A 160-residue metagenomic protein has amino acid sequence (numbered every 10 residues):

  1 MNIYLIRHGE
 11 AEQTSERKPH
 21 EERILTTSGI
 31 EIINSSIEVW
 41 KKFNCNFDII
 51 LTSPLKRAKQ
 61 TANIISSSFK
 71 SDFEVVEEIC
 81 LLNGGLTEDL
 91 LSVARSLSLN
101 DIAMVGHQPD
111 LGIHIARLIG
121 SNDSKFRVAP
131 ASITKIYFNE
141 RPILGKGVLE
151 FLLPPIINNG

Functional and structural regions predicted by a protein language model:
N2-L81, G85, L111, K125-A129: Active-site-proximal alpha-helix that buttresses catalytic centers in soluble enzyme cores
I3, L99-G106: Generic beta-sheet signal
V39, I64, S68, S96 (+2 more regions): Active-site catalytic microenvironments for nucleophilic, acid-base chemistry
F43-C45, R95-N100: Glycine-rich phosphate-binding loop signature in dinucleotide/nucleotide-binding domains
L82-S96: Short phosphate-binding loop-to-helix
Q108-R117, G160: Extended, charge-rich low-complexity interaction segments
N122-V148, P154-P155: Domain-level recognition of soluble alpha/beta enzyme cores, biased toward histidine phosphatases/phosphomutases
